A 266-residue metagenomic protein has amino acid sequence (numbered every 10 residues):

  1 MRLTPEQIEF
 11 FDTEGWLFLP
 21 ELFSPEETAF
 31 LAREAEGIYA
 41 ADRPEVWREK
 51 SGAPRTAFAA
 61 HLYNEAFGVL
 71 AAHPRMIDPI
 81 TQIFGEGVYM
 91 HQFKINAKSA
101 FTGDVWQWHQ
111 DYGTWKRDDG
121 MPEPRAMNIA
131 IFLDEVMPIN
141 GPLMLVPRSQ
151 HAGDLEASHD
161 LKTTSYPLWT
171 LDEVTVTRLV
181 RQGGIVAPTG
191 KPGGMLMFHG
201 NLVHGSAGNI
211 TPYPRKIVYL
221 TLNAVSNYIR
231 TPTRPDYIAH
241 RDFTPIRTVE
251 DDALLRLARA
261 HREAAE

Functional and structural regions predicted by a protein language model:
M1-E14, L19-M121, T233-R234, H240-D252: Non-heme Fe(II)-dependent double-stranded beta-helix
A41-V46, G52, P192-M197, N201-E266: Non-heme Fe(II)/2-oxoglutarate
Q92, P124-N128, N140, I185 (+1 more regions): Extracellular structured ligand-interaction cores
K94-S99, Q110-Y112, M127, I131-E135 (+1 more regions): Short, structured patches in soluble enzyme cores that scaffold and shape functional sites
K98, V146-G153, T221-N227: Short edge-strand/loop segments of extracellular domains
D104-W108, R117-D119, I139-L145, D154-S158 (+1 more regions): A short secondary-structure junction signal
D118-P138, T189-G190, T221-A224: Short, conserved beta-strand element in jelly-roll/cupin
I139-V203: Double-stranded beta-helix
